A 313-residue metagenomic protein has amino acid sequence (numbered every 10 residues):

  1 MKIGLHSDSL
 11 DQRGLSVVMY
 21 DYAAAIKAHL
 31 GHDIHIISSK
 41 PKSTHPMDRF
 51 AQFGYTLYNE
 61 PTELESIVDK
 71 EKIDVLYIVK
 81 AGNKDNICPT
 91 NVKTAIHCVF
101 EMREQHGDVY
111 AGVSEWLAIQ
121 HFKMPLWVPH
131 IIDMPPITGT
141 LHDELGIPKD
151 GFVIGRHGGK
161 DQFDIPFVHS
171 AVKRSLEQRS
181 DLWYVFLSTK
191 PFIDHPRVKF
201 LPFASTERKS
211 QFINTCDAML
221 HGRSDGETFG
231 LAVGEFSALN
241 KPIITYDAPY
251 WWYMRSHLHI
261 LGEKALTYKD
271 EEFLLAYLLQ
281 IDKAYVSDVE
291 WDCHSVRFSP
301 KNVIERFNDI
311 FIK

Functional and structural regions predicted by a protein language model:
S7-R13, V17-L64: N-terminal strand-loop element at the rim of the active site of nucleotide-sugar-dependent glycosyltransferases
G14, K269-E272, D282-I312: A charged, aromatic-enriched C-terminal amphipathic alpha-helix characteristic of glycosyltransferases across folds
E60-L64, T189-K190, V198-I213, S224: Conserved active-site histidine-acidic residue motif and adjacent donor-binding/catalytic loop of glycosyltransferases
I73-V75, Q211-T228, K241: Acidic donor-binding loop of glycosyltransferase active sites
D108-T138: Donor nucleotide-sugar binding/catalytic pocket of nucleotide-sugar-dependent glycosyltransferases
H130-D194: Conserved catalytic-core segment of nucleotide-activated headgroup transferases in glycan assembly
S210, V233-A238, W252: Short alpha-helical segment that forms part of, or immediately flanks, the ligand-binding pocket in carbohydrate-active
P242-D247: Short hydrophobic beta-strand element within catalytic cores of glycosyltransferases and related nucleotide-activated
